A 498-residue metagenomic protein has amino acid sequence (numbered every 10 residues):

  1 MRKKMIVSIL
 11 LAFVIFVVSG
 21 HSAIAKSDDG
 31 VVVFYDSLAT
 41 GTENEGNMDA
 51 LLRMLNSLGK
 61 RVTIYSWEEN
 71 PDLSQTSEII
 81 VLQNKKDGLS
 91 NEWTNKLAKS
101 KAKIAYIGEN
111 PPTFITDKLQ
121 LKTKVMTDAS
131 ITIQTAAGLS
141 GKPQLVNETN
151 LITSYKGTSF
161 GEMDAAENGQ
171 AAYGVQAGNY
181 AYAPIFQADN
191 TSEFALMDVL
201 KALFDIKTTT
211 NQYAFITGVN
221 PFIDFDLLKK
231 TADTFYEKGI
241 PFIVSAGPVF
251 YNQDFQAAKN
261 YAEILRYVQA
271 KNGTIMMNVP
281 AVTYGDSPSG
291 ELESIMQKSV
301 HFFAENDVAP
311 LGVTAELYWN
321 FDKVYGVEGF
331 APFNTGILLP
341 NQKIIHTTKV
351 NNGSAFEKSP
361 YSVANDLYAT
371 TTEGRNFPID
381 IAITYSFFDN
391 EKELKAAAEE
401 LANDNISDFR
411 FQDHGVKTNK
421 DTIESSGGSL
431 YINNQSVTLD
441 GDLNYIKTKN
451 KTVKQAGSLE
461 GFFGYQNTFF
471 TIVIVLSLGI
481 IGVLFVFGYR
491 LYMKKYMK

Functional and structural regions predicted by a protein language model:
V18-G30: Sec-dependent signal peptide cleavage junction
G30, Q75-T76, A102-K103, D117-S130 (+1 more regions): A glycine-centered loop/beta-turn motif at secondary-structure junctions
G30-I64: Short, charged N-terminal beta->alpha structural module
G30-S37, A105-F114, G239-F333, Q342-N351 (+1 more regions): Metal-dependent polysaccharide deacetylase catalytic core of the NodB/CE4 family, i.e., the active-site-bearing domain
L51-T76, P360-T371: A short, well-structured beta->alpha microelement
Q75-D117: Short alpha-beta junction capping motif
V199-Y213, D233-Q253, N260, F333-I344 (+1 more regions): C-terminal domain-boundary segment and adjacent tail
I481-K498: C-terminal membrane-anchoring or membrane-association module
